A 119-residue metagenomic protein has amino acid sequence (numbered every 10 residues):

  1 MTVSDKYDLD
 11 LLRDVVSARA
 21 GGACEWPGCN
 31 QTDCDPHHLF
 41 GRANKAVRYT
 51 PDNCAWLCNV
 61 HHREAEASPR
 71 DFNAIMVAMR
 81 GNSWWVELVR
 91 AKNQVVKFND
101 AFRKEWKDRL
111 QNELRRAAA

Functional and structural regions predicted by a protein language model:
M1-Y7: BZIP DNA-binding basic region
S4, V16, A46-Y49: Residue-level "hotspot" positions that anchor or transmit function at local structural transition points
Y7-D35, C58-V60: Short cysteine-rich loop/turn motifs with clustered Cys
E25-C54, A65, D71-A74: Histidine-centered nuclease catalytic patch
D52, E66-A119: A detector for short metal-coordination/catalytic motifs
N59, E64-A67: Short Cys/His-based metal-binding microdomains
